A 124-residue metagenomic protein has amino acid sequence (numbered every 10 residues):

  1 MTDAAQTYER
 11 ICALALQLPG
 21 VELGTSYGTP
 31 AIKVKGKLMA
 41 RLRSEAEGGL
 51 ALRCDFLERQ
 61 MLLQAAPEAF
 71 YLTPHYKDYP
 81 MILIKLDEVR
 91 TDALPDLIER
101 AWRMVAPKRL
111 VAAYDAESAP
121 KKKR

Functional and structural regions predicted by a protein language model:
M1-R124: Charge-dense, helix-prone N-terminal extensions
